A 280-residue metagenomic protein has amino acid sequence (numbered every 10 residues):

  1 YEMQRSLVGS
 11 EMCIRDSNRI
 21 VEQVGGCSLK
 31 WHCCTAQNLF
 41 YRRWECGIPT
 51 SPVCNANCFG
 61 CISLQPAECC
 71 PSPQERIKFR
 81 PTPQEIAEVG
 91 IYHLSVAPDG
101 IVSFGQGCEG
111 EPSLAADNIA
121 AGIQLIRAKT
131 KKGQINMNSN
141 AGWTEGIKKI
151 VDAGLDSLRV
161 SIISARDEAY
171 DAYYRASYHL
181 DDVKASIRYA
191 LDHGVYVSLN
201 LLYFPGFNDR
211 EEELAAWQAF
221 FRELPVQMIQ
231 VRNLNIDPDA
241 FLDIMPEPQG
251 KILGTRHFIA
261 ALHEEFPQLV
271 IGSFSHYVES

Functional and structural regions predicted by a protein language model:
E2-G9, C13-I14: Single conserved hydrophobic/aromatic residue that forms the stacking wall/gate of nucleotide- or nucleobase-binding
W31-P66, I101-F104: N-terminal pre-triad scaffold of radical SAM enzymes
E45, P49, Q65-A121, L125-G146 (+3 more regions): Core AdoMet radical
A120-T130, V151, I187-G194, I259-E264: Surface-exposed amphipathic alpha-helices with a cationic face
E145-I150, N208-E223: Catalytic cores of alpha/beta
E168, P205-N208, M228-G250, S275-S280: Flexible glycine/acidic-rich beta-alpha junction loops that bind and position SAM and/or redox cofactors in anaerobic
I187-E213: Conserved strand-turn element in the central/C-terminal portion of the radical SAM core barrel that lines
E212, R222, Q230, G250-S280: C-terminal accessory regions of radical SAM enzymes
